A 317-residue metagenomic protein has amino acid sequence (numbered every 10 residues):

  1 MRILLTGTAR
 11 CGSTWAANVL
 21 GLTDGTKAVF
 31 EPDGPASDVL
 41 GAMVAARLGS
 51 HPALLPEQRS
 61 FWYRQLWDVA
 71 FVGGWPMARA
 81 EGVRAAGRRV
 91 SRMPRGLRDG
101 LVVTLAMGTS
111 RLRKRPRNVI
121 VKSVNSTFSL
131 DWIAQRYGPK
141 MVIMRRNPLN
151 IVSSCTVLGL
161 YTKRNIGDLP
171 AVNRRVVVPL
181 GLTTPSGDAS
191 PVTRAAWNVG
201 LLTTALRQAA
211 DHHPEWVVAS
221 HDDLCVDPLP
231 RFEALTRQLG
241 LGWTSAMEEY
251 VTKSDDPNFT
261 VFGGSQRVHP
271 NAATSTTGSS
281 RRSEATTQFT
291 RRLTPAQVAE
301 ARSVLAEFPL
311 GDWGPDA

Functional and structural regions predicted by a protein language model:
M1-L4, L180-V218, V226-A317: PAPS-dependent sulfotransferases, especially Golgi type II membrane carbohydrate sulfotransferases
L5-A17: Glycine-rich phosphate-binding P-loop
T6-G7, I120-V124, M144-R146, S220-D222: Short His-Asn-centered micro-motif
T14-A17, P35-V39, T127-L130, L149-S154 (+1 more regions): Short catalytic/ligand-binding loop motif for oxyanion handling, primarily in non-cytosolic enzymes, centered on
T14-T26: A conserved segment at the C-terminal end of the G1
E31-I120, I166-S186, R282-S283: PAPS-dependent sulfation machinery
K122-S123, I133-V157: Conserved phosphate-donor/acceptor-positioning beta-strand/loop module used by diverse small-molecule
S123-F128, N258: Short beta->alpha connector loops
